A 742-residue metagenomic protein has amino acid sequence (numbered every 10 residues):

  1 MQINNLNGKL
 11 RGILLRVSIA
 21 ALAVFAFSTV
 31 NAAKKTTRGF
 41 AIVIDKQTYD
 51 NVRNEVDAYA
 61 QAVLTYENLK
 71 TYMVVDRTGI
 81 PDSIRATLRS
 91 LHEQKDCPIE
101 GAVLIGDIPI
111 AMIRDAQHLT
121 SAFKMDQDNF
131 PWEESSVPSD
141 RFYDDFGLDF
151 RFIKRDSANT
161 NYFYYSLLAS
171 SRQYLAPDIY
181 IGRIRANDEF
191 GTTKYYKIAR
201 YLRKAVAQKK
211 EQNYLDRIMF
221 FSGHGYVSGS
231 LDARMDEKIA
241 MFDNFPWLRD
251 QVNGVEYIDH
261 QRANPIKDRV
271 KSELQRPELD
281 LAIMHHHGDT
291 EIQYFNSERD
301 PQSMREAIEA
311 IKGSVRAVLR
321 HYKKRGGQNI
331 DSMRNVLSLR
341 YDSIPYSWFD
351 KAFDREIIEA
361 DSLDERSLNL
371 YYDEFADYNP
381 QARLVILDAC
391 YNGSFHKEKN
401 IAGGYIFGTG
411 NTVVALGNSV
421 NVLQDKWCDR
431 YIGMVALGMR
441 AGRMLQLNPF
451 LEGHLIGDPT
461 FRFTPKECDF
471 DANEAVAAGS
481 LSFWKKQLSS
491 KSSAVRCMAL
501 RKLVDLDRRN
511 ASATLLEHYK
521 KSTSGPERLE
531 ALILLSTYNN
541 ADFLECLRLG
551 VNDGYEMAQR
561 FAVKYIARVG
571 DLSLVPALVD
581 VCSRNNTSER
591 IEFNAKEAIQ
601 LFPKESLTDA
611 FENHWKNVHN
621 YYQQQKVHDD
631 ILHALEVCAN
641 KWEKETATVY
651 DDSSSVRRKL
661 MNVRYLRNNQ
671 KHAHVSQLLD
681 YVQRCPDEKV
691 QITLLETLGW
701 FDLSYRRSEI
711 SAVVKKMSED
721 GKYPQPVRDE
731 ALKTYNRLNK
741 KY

Functional and structural regions predicted by a protein language model:
M1-K34: Bacterial Sec-dependent N-terminal signal peptides
D82-Y257, E273-L281, G288-M304: Structured catalytic cores of large enzymes
L91-R114, F221-E398: Catalytic-core segments of thiol-dependent peptidases
S135-R200, A310-W427: Catalytic cores of nucleophile-dependent amide-cleaving enzymes
C428-R509, A513, E517, K521 (+1 more regions): Caspase-like cysteine protease fold
A477-Q487, R508-K520, N540-V551, D571-S583 (+5 more regions): Amphipathic alpha-helical scaffolding segments comprising HEAT/armadillo-like alpha-solenoid repeats
K486-A494, H518-P526, L549-M557, C582-R590 (+4 more regions): Short coil turns that connect the paired helices of HEAT/ARM alpha-solenoid repeats
R496-D507, P526-N539, Q559-D571, R590-E605 (+4 more regions): Structural detector for internal amphipathic alpha-helices that build alpha-solenoid repeat scaffolds
